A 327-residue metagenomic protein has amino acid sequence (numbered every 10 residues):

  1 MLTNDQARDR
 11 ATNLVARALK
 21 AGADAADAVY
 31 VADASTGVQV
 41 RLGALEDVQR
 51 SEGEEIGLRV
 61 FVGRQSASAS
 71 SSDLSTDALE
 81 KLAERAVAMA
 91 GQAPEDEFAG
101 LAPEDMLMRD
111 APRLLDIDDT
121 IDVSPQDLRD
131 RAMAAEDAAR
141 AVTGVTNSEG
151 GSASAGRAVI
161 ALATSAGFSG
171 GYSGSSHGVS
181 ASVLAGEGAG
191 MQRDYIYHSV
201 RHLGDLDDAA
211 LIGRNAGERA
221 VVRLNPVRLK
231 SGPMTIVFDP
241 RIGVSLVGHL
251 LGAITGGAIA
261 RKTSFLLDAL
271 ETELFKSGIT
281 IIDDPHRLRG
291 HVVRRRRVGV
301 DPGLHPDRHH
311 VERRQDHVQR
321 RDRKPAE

Functional and structural regions predicted by a protein language model:
M1-V293, V300, Q319: Active-site bordering "gate/hinge" segments that shape substrate access to catalytic or cofactor-binding pockets
V292, V298-P302, P306-D307, V311 (+2 more regions): Acidic, proline/serine/threonine- and glycine-rich low-complexity intrinsically disordered segments
